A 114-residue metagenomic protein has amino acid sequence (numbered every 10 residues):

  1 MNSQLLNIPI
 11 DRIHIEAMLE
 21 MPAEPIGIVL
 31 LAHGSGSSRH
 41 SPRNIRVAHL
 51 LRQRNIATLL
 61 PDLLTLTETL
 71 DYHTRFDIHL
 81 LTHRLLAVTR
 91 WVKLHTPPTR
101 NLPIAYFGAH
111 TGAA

Functional and structural regions predicted by a protein language model:
M1-L5: Short structured motifs
L6-N101: Serine-hydrolase catalytic machinery in alpha/beta-hydrolase-like enzymes
P97-T111: Alpha/beta-hydrolase fold nucleophile elbow
